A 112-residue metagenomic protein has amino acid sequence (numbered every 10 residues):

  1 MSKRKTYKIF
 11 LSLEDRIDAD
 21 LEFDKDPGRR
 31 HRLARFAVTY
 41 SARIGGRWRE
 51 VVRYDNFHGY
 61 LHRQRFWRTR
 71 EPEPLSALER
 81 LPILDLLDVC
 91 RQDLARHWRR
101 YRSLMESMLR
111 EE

Functional and structural regions predicted by a protein language model:
M1-G45: Negatively charged, low-complexity tracts enriched in Asp/Glu with abundant Ser/Thr
L21-F23, V52, R65-R68, R100 (+2 more regions): General "foldedness" signal
R32-L75: A short, structured beta-strand/loop element
R70-E112: Acidic, low-complexity intrinsically disordered segments
